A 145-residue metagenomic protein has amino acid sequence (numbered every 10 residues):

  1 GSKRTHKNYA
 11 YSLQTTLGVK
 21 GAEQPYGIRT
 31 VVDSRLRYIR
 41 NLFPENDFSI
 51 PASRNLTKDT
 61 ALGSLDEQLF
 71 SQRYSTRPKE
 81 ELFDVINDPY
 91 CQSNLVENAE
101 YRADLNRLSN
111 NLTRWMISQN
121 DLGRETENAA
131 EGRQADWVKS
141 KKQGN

Functional and structural regions predicted by a protein language model:
G1-E81, V138: C-terminal cap/loop subdomain of S1 sulfatases and analogous C-terminal strand-loop tails that border
S64-E80, V85-N145: Long, internal low-complexity/basic segments
